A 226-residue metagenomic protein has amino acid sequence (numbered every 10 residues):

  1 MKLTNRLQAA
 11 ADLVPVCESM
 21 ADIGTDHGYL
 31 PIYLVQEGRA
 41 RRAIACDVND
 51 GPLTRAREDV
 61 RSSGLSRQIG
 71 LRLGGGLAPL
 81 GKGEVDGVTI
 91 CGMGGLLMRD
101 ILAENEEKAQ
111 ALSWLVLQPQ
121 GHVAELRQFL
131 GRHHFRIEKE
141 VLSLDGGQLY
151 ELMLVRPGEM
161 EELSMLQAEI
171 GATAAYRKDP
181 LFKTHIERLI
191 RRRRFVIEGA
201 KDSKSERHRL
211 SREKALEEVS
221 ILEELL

Functional and structural regions predicted by a protein language model:
M1-E18, I32: S-adenosyl-L-methionine
L3, A78, E84, L96-L226: Class I S-adenosyl-L-methionine
C17-D26: Conserved class I S-adenosyl-L-methionine
H27-A40: Conserved SAM-binding loop of SAM-dependent methyltransferases across substrates and taxa, primarily the Class I
R42-D47: Conserved SAM-binding motif I beta-strand of class I
N49-G51: Conserved SAM/SAH-binding beta-strand->alpha-helix loop
T54-G83: S-adenosyl-L-methionine
E84-G92: Short SAM/SAH-binding signature in class I
